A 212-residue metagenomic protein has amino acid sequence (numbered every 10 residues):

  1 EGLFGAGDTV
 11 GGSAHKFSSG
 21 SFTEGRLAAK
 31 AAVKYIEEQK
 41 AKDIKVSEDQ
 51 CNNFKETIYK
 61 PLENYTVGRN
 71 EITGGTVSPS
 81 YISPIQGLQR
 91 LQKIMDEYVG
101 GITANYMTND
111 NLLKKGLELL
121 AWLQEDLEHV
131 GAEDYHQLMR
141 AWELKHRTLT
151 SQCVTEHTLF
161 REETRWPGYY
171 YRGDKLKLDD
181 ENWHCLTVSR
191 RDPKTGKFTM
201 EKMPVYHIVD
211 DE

Functional and structural regions predicted by a protein language model:
E1-E212: Glycine- and aromatic-enriched mobile tails/lids
